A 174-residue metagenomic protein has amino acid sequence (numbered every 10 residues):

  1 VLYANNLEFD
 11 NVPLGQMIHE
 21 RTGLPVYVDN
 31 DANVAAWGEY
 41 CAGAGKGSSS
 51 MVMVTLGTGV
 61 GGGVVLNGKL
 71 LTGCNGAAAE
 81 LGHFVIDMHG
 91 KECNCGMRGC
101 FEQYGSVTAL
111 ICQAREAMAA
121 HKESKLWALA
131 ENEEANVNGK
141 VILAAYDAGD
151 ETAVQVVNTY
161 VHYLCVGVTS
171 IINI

Functional and structural regions predicted by a protein language model:
V1, L70-L71: Hydrophobic "anchor" residues
V1-N11, Y27: Short beta-strand-loop/turn "lid" adjacent to the catalytic site in phosphate-handling enzymes
G15-L24, G38-S49, L70, V85-I174: ATP-binding/phosphotransfer module of carbohydrate and carboxylate kinases, centering on a glycine-rich
Y27, S50-T55, G61-G63, N94: Short glycine-aspartate micro-motif
V34-A36, G61: Short, active-site-adjacent cap segments at secondary-structure transitions
L66-N67: A cytosolic small-molecule/anion-sensing beta-strand core signal
A77-E80: Structural signature of FAD isoalloxazine-binding scaffolds in flavoprotein oxidoreductases
